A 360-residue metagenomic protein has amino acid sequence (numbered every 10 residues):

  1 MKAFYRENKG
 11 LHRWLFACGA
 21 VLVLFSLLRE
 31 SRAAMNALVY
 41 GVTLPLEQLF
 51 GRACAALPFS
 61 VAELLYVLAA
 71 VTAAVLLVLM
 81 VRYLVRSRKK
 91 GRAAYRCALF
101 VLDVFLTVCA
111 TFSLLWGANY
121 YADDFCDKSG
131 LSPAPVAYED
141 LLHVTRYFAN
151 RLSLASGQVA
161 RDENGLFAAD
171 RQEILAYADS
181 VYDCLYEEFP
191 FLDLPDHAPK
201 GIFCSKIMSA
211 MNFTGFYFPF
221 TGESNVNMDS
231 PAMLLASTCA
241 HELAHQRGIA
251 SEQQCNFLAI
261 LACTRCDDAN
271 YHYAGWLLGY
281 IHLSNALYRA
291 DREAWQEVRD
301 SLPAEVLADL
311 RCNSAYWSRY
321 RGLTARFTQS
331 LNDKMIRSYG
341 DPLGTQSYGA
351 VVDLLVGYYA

Functional and structural regions predicted by a protein language model:
K2-L15: N-terminal membrane topogenic signal
G19-Y83: Membrane-embedded alpha-helical segments of integral membrane proteins
P58, L235-N256, I260-L261: Active-site recognition of the HExxH zinc-binding catalytic motif
A73-V78, R92-C126: Transmembrane alpha-helices and immediately adjacent membrane-cytoplasm interface residues in multi-pass integral
G117-E187: Membrane-interface segments at or immediately adjacent to transmembrane helices that form the boundary between
E139-H143, F148, A250-A294: Post-HExxH zinc-binding segment in Zn-dependent metallohydrolases
A160-M228, A232: Auxiliary, metal-adjacent structural segments of Zn-dependent hydrolase domains
E305-A360: Pan-zinc metallopeptidase signature
